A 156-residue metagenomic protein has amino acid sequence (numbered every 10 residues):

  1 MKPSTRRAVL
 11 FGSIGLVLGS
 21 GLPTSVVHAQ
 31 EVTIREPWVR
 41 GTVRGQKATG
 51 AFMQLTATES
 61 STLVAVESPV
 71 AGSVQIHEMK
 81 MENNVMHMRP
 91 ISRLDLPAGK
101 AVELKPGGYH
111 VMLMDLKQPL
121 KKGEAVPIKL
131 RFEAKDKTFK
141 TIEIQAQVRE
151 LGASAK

Functional and structural regions predicted by a protein language model:
K2-L16: N-terminal secretory signal peptides and thylakoid transit peptides that target proteins across membranes
R7, V26-V27: Short acidic/polar N-terminal linker immediately downstream of export determinants
L18-V26: C-terminal segment of classical bacterial N-terminal signal peptides
Q30-K156: Compact, glycine-rich, soluble single-domain proteins
